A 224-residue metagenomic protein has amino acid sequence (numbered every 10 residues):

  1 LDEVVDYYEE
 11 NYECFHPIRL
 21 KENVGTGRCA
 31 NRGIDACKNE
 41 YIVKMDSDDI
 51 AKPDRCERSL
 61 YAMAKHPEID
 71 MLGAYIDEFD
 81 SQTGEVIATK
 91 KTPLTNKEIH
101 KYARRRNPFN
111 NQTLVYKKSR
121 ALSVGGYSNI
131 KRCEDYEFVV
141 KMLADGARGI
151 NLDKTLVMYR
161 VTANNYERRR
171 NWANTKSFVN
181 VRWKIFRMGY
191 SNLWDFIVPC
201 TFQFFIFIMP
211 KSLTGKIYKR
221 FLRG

Functional and structural regions predicted by a protein language model:
L1-R19: Acidic donor-binding segment of Leloir-type glycosyltransferases
D2, N31, N39, K52-A64: Short alpha-helix within the catalytic core of nucleotide-sugar-dependent glycosyltransferases
L20-C37, R58: Glycine-rich, basic loop-to-helix element that forms the pyrophosphate-binding segment of sugar-nucleotide handling
I42: Short aromatic/hydrophobic "clamp" motif used to bind/position activated sugar donors
D46-I50: The conserved acidic donor/metal-binding loop of glycosyltransferases
D54-V86: Conserved donor NDP-sugar-binding/catalytic core segment of glycosyltransferases
P93-A173: Conserved nucleotide-sugar donor-binding catalytic segment
N165-G224: Non-catalytic, C-terminal membrane-associated alpha-helical segments of glycosyltransferases
